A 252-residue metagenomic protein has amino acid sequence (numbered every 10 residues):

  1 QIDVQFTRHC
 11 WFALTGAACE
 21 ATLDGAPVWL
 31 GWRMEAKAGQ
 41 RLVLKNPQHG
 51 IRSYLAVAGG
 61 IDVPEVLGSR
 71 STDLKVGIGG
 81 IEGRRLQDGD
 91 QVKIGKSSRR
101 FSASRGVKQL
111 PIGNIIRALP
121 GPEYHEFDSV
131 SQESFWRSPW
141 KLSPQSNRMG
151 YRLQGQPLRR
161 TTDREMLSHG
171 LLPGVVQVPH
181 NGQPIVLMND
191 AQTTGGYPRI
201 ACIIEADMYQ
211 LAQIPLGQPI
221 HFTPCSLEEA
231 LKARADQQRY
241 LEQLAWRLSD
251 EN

Functional and structural regions predicted by a protein language model:
Q1-N252: Conserved "landmark" site that anchors the functional core of diverse proteins
